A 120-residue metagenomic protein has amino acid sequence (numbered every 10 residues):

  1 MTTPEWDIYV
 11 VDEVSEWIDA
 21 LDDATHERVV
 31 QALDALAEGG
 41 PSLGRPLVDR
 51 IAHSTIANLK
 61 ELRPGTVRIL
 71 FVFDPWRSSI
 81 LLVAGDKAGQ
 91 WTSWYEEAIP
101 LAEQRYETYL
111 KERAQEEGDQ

Functional and structural regions predicted by a protein language model:
M1-T66, P75-S79, D86-Q120: Basic, Lys/Arg-enriched alpha-helical interface segments
F71, L81-L82: Conserved catalytic cores of phosphodiester-cleaving nucleases, focusing on short active-site segments
